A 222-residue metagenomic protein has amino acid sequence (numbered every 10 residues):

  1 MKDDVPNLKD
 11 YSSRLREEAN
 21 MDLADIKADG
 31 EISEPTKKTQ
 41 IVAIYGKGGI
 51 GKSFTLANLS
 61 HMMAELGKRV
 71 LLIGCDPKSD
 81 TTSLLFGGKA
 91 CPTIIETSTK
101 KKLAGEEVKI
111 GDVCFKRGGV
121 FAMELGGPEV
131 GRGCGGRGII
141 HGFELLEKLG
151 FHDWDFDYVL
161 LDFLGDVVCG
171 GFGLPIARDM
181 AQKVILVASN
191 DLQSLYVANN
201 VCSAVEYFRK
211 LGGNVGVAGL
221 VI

Functional and structural regions predicted by a protein language model:
M1-I50, F54-L71, A104-E107: Extreme N-terminal, non-catalytic leader segments that precede Walker-type/kinase nucleotide-binding cores
N7-K9, R14-R16, K148-W154, Y158 (+1 more regions): Conserved catalytic-core segment of NTP-binding enzymes
G30-E31, K109-D112, F172-P175: Short beta-strand/turn micro-motifs at beta-sheet edges
K38-V42, E65-R69, C75-F163, V167: Nucleotide-state-sensitive switch-loop elements of NTP-binding domains
K47, L125-P128, S189: Short strand-loop junctions, especially beta-strand C-caps/beta-turns that link beta-sheets to coils or alpha-helices
S53, R132, L192-L195: Loop/helix-junction capping segments adjacent to catalytic residues or to phosphate/diphosphate-binding pockets
S53-A57, I139, C202: Short amphipathic alpha-helical segment that frequently serves as the phosphate-/nucleotide-binding helix
T55, T82-L85, F172-G173, A198: Short acidic, glycine/serine/threonine-rich loops at helix termini
